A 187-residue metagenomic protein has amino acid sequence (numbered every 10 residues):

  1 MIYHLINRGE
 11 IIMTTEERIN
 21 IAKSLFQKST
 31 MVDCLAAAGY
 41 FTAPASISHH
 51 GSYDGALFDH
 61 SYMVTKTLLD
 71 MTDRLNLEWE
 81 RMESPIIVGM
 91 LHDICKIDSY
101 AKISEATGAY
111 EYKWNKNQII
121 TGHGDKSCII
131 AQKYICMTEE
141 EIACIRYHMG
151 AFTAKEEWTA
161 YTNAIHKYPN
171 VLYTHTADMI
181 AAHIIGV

Functional and structural regions predicted by a protein language model:
M1-I2, G108: Generic structural motif recognizing short loop/turn segments at the entrances and edges of beta-strands
I2-A43: Non-catalytic interface/linker regions that flank or bridge core catalytic/transmembrane domains
M31-A37, Y53-Y62: All-alpha helical catalytic cores of prenyl diphosphate-utilizing isoprenoid enzymes
S46-Y53, D59, K66, M71-V187: Divalent metal-dependent catalytic cores for phosphoryl transfer on phosphate-bearing substrates
